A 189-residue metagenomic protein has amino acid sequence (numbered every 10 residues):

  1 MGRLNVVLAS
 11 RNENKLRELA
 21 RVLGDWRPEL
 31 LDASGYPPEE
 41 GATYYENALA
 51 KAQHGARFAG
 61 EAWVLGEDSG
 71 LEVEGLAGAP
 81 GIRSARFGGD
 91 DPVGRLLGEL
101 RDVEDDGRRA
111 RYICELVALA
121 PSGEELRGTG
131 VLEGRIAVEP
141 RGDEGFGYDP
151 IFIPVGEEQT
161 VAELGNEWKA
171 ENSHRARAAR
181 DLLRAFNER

Functional and structural regions predicted by a protein language model:
G2-V7, E13-R189: Anionic-ligand binding patches
